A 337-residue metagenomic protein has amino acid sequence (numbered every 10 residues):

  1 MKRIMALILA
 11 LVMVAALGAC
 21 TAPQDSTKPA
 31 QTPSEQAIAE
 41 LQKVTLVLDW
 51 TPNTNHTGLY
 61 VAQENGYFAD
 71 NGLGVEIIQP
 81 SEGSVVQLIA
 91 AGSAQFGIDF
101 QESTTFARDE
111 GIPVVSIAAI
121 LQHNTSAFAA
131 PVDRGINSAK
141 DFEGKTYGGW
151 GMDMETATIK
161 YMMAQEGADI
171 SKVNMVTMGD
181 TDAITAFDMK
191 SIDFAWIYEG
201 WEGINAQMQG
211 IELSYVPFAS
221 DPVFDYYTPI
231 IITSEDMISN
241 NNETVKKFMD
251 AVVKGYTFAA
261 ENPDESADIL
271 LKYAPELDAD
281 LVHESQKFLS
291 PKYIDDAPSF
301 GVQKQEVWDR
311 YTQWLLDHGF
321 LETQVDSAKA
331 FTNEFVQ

Functional and structural regions predicted by a protein language model:
M1-K43, V336-Q337: Short, low-complexity disordered leader/linker segments with a strong preference for bacterial N-terminal type II
K28-G179, I184-M189, D193-G200, Y215-V216 (+1 more regions): Short, glycine-/small- and polar/acidic-enriched structural segments that line small-molecule recognition paths
N71, A267-I269, T323-V325: Short, hydrophobic secondary-structure boundary micro-motifs
E102-S103, D182-A274: Pocket-lining segment of extracytoplasmic ligand-binding domains
I120-A130, E212-I238, M249, F288-P291 (+1 more regions): Periplasmic-binding protein-like
I170-N174, A274-K287, E322-K329: Short, surface-exposed acidic
S239-H318: Secondary-structure end/capping motifs
W308-Q337: Conserved C-terminal helix/tail region of periplasmic/extracytoplasmic solute-binding proteins
